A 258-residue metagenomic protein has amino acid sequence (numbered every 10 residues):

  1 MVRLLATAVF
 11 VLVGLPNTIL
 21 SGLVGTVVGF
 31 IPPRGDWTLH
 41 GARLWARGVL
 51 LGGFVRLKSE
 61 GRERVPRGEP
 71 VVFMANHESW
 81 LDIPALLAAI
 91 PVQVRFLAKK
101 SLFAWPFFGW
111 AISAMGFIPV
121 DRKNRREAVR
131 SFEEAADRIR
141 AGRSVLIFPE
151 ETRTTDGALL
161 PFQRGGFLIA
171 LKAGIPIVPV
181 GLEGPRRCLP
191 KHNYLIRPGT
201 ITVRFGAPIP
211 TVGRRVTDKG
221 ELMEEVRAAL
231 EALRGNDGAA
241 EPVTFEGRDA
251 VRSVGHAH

Functional and structural regions predicted by a protein language model:
M1-K58, W110-A114: A transmembrane-helix-recognition feature enriched in membrane-embedded lipid enzymes and envelope glyco-/phospholipid
A6-V13, A42-A98: Conserved H-X4-D acyltransferase segment
V49-G52, F73-M74, R122-R126, T155-G157: Short, flexible loop segments at the rims of nucleotide/cofactor-binding pockets, characterized by
E60, L97-K99, D121-R122, P149 (+1 more regions): Thr-Gly-centered strand-to-loop micro-motif
E78-R130, E134: Membrane-embedded segments
V129-H258: Non-catalytic C-terminal accessory region of glycerolipid acyltransferases and related lyso-lipid remodeling enzymes
